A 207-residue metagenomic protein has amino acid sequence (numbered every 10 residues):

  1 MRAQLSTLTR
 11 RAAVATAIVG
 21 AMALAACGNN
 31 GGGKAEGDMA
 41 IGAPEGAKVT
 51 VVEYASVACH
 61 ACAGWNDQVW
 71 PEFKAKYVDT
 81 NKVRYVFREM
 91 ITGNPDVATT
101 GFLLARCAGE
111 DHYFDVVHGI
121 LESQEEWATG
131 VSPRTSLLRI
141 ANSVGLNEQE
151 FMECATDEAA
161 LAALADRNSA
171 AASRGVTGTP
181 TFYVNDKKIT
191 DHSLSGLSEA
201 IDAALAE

Functional and structural regions predicted by a protein language model:
R2, K34-I41, T100-A105, V131-T135 (+1 more regions): Short acidic/polar alpha-helix capping motifs at helix-coil junctions
R2-G93, A165-N168, A172, A206-E207: Extracytoplasmic thiol/disulfide redox context detector
R2-L8, S56, W70, R139 (+1 more regions): C-terminal cap of thioredoxin/glutaredoxin-like
V57-H60, L121-Q124, M152-E153: A short, structure-level motif marking secondary-structure boundaries and short turns
H60, D96, H192: Active-site-proximal flexible loops/turns
A63-N142: Structural alpha/beta surface segment adjacent to cysteine/selenocysteine redox centers across thiol/disulfide enzymes
